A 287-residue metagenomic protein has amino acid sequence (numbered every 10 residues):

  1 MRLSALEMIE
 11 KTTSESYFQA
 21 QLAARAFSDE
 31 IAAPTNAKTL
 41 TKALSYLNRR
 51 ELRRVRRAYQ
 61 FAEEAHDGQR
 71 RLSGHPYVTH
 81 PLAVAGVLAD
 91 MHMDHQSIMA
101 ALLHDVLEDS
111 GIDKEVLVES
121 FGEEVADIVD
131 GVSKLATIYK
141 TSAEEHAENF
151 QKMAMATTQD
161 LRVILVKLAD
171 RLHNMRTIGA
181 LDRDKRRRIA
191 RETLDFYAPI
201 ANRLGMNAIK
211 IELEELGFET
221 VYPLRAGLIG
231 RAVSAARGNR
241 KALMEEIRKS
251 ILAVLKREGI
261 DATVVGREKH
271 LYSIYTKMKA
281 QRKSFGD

Functional and structural regions predicted by a protein language model:
M1-D287: Active-site helical microenvironments for divalent-metal-assisted chemistry
